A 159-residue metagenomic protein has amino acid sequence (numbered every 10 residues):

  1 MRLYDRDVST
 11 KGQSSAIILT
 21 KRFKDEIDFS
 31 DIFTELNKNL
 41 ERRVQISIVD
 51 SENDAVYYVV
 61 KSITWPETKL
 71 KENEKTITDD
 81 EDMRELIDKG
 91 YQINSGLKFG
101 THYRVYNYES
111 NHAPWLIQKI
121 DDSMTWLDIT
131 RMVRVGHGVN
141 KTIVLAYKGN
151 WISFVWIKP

Functional and structural regions predicted by a protein language model:
M1-P159: Long Lys/Arg-rich low-complexity intrinsically disordered regions in nucleic-acid-associated proteins
